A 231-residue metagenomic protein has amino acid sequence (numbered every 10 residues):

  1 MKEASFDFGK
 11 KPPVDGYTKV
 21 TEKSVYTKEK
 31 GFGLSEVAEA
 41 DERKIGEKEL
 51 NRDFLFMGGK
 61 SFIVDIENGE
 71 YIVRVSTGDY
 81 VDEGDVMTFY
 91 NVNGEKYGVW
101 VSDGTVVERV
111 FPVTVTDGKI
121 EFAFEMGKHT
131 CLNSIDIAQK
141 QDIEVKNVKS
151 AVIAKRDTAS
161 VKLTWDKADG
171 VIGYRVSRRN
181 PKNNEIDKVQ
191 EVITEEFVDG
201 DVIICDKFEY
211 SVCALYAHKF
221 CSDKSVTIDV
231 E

Functional and structural regions predicted by a protein language model:
M1-E144, F220: Compositionally biased, intrinsically disordered or flexible polar/acidic segments
T105, T116-I120, K155-K162, E191-F197: Ser/Thr- and Asn-enriched, surface-exposed coil loops between beta-strands
I120-E125, F208-A214: Short, aromatic- and glycine-rich surface loops/edge beta-strands on solvent-exposed regions
D142-G170, I204, Y216-E231: Pro/Thr/Ser/Gly-rich low-complexity, intrinsically disordered linker/stalk tracts
W165, V176, D199, Y210-V212: An aromatic-rich alpha-helical recognition segment common to small helix-rich domains
G173-C205, A217-K224: Recognizes extended acidic, P/S/T-rich segments that occur within or adjacent to Ig-like beta-sandwich modules
